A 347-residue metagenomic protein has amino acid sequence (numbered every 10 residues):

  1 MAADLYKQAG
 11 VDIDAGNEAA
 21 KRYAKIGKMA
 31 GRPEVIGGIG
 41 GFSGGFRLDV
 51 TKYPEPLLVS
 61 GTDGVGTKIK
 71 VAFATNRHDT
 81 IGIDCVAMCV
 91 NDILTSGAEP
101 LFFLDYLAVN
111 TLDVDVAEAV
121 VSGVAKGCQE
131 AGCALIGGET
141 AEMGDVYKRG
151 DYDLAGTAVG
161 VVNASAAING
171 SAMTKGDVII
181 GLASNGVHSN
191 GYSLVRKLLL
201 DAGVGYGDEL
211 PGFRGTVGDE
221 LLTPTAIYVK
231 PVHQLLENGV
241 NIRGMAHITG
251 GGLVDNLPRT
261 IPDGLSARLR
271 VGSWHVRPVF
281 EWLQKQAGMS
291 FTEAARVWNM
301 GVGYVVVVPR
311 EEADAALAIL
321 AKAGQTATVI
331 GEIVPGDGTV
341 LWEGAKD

Functional and structural regions predicted by a protein language model:
M1-E34: N-terminal amphipathic/basic leader segments beginning at the initiator methionine
A2-Q8, V116, V120-A134, Y147-L154 (+2 more regions): Glycine-/charge-enriched secondary-structure boundary and capping motifs
D12, D63, G176, H247 (+1 more regions): Residue-level signature of catalytic and energy-coupling elements of molecular machines, predominantly ATP/GTP-dependent
A19, Y23, G45, C89-V90 (+5 more regions): Buried hydrophobic packing segments
K25-N185: Glycine-rich phosphate/pyrophosphate-binding loop regions near the starts of catalytic domains
P56-V59, G64-G66, G170, G207-D208 (+1 more regions): Acidic-glycine-rich active-site phosphate/pyrophosphate-binding loop
D153, A166-V217, V254: Short, acidic (Asp/Glu-rich) active-site segment that either coordinates a divalent metal cofactor
